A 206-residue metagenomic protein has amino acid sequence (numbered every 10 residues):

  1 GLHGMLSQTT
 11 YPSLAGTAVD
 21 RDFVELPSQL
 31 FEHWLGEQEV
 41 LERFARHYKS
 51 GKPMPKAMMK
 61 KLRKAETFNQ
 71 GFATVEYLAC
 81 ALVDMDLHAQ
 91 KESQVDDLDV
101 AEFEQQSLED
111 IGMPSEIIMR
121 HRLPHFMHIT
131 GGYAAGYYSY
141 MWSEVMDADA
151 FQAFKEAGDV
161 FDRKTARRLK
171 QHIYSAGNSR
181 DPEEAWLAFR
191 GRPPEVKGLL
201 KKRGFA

Functional and structural regions predicted by a protein language model:
G1-A206: Cation-handling catalytic/transport regions enriched in His/Asp/Glu
